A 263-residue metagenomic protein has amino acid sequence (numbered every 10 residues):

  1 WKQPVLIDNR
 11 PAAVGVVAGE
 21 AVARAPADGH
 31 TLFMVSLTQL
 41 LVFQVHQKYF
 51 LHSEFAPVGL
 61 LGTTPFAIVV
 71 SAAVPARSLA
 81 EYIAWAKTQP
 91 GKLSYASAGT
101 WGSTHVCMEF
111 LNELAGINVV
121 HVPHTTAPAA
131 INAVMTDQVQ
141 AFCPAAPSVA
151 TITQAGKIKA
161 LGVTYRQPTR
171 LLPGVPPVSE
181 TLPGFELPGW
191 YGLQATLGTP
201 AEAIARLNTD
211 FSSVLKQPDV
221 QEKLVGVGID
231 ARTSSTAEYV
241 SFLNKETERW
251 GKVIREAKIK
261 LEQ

Functional and structural regions predicted by a protein language model:
W1-E54, K92, T100, G116-C143 (+3 more regions): N-terminal (or domain-start) structured segment
N9, M34, S97, K159-T164: Structural signature of the Rossmann-like NAD(P)-dependent dehydrogenase/reductase core
A21-T31, F43-A129, V178, P183 (+1 more regions): Hinge/capping helix and adjacent helix->loop/strand transition within the periplasmic-binding protein
T38-Q47, H105, N112-L114, A141-G174 (+1 more regions): A ligand-binding cleft/hinge motif common to bilobed small-molecule-binding domains
E113-I117, A201-Q263: An extracytoplasmic/periplasmic, membrane-proximal ligand-sensing/linker region
V149, P168, V178, V220-Q221 (+1 more regions): A generic structural signal for short hydrophobic patches within well-formed alpha-helices
